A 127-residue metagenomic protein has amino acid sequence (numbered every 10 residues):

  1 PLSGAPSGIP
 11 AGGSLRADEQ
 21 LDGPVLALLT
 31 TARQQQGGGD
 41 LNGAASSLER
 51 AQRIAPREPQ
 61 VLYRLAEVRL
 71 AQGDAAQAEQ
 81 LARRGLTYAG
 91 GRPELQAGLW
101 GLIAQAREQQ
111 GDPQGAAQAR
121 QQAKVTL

Functional and structural regions predicted by a protein language model:
D18-S46: Alpha-helical segment of the N-proximal tetratricopeptide repeat
A51, R84-G85, A89, Q122-A123: Canonical positions in the second alpha-helix
